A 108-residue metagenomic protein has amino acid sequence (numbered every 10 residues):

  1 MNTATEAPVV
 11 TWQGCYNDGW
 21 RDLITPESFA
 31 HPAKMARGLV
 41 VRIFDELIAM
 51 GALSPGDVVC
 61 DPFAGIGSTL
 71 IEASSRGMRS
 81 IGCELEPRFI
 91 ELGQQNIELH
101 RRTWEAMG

Functional and structural regions predicted by a protein language model:
M1-G108: Class I S-adenosyl-L-methionine-dependent methyltransferase catalytic core
